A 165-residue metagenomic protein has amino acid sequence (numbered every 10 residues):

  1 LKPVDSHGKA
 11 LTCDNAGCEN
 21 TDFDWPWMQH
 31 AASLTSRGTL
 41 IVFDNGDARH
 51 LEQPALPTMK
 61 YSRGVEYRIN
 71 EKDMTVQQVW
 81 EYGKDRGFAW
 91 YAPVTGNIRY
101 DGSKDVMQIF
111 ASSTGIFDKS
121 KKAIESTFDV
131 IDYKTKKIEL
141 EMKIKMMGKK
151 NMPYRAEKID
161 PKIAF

Functional and structural regions predicted by a protein language model:
L1-F165: Histidine-/acidic-rich catalytic cores in large beta-rich domains
